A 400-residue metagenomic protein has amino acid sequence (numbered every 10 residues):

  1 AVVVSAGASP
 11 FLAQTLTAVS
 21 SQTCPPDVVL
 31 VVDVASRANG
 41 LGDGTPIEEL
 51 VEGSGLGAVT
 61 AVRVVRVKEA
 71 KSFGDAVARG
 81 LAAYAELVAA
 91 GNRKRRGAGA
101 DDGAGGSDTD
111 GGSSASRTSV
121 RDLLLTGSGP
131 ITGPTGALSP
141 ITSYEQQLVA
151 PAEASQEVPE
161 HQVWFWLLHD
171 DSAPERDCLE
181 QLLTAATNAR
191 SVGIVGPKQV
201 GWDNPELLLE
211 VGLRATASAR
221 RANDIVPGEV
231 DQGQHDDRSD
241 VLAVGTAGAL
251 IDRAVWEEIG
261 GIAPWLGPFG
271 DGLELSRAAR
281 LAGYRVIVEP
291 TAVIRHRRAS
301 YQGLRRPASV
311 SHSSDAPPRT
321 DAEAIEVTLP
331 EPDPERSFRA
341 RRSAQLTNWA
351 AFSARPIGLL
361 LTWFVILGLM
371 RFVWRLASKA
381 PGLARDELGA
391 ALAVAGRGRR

Functional and structural regions predicted by a protein language model:
T17-P26: Short, acidic, metal-binding catalytic loop of nucleotide-sugar glycosyltransferases
P25, D33-E49, E69: A conserved acidic beta->alpha catalytic loop
K68-D75, L81-A85, E145-P151, P268-F269: A short, glycine-/small-residue-rich helix N-cap motif at loop->alpha-helix starts within glycosyltransferase
A89-G91, L123-L124, P140, E160-A173: Short beta-strand-to-loop acidic/aromatic patch adjacent to the donor-nucleotide binding site
V158-Q162, A173-L213: Conserved donor NDP-sugar-binding/catalytic core segment of glycosyltransferases
G228-I251, L273, V327-L329: A recurrent flexible, glycine/aromatic-enriched loop bordering the glycosyltransferase active site that acts as
L242-G260, W265-V293: A short, conserved alpha-helix in the catalytic core of glycosyltransferases
L281, R285-R399: Active-site-adjacent helix/loop segment of glycosyltransferases that harbors family-specific signature motifs
